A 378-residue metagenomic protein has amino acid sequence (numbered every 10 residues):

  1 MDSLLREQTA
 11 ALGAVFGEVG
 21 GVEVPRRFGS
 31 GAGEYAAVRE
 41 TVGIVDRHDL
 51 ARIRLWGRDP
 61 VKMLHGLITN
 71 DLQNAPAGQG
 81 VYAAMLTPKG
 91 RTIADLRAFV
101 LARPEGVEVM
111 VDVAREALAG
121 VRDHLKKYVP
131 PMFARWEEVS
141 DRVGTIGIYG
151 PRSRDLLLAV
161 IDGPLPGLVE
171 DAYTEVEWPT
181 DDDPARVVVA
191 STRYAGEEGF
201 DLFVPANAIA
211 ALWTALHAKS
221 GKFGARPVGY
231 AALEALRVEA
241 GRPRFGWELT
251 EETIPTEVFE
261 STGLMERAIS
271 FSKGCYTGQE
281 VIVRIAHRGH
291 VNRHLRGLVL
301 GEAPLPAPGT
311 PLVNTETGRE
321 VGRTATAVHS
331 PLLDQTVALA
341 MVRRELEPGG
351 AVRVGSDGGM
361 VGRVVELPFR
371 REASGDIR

Functional and structural regions predicted by a protein language model:
M1-Y82, L86, R91-I93, A102-R103: Acidic, proline/glycine-enriched N-terminal capping motif
D2-G29, V129, F133-L295, E320 (+2 more regions): Glycine-rich, acidic
A37, R47, T92-E105, D183-E197 (+1 more regions): Residues forming anionic-ligand binding surfaces in small-molecule and nucleic-acid pockets of primarily soluble enzymes
R58, A114-A119, P151-S153, P205-A210 (+1 more regions): Helix N-cap motif at beta-to-alpha junctions
L67, R122-K127, V160-I161, A211-G221 (+2 more regions): Short amphipathic alpha-helices in soluble, non-transmembrane regions that often serve as interface/regulatory elements
Q79-E105, D112-Y128: Well-ordered mid-protein domain cores that form the structural environment of catalytic cofactors
L96, E251-I254, V258-Q279, V283-R378: Glycine-rich, small/acidic residue-mixed loop/short-helix segments
V107-D112, E198-V204, Q335-R343: A generic structural motif
